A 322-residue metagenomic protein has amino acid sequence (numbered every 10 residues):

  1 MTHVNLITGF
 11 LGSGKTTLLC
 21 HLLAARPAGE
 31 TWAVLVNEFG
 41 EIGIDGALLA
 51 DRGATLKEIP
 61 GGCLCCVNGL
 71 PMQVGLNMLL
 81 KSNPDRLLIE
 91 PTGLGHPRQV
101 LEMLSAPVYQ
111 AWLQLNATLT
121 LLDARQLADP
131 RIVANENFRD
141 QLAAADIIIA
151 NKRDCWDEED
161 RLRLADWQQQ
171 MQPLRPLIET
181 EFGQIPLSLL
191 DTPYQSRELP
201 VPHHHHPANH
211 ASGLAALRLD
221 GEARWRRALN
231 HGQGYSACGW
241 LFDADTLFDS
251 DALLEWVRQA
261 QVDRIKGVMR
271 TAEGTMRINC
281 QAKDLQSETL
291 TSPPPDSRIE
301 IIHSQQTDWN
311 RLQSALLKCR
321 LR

Functional and structural regions predicted by a protein language model:
T2-T8, S13, T17-R131: Nucleotide-state-sensitive switch-loop elements of NTP-binding domains
P60, L88, K152, W240-L241: Conserved short-loop catalytic and cofactor-binding motifs
R86-E181, I185: Phosphate/Mg2+-binding loops and adjacent switch elements in nucleotide/diphosphate-handling enzyme cores
I147, C155-P295, Q305-N310, S314-R322: C-terminal accessory "lid"/substrate-recognition subdomains
I302: Flexible loop/N-cap segments at domain edges
